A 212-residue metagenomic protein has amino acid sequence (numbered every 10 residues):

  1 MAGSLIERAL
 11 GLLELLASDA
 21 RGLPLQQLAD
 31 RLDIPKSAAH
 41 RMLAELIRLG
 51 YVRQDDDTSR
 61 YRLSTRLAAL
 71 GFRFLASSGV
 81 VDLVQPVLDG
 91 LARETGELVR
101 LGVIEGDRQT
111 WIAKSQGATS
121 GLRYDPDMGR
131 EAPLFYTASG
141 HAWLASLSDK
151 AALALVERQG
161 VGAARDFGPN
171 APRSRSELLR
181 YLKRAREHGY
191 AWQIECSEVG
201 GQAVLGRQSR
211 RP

Functional and structural regions predicted by a protein language model:
M1-D82: N-terminal helix-turn-helix
A20, L147-K150, A185, G189: A general structural signal marking secondary-structure boundaries and capping sites
D57-V161: Amphipathic alpha-helical effector-binding/dimerization core of metabolite-sensing transcriptional regulators
G162-G168: Short glycine/proline- and acidic residue-enriched helix-loop micro-motifs that form flexible lids or anion-recognition
P169-P212: Extended hydrophobic
